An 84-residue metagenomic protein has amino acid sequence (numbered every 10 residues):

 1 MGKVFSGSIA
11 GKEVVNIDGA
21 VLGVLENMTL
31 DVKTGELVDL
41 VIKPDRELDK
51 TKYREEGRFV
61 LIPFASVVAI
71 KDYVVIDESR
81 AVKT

Functional and structural regions predicted by a protein language model:
M1-T84: Peripheral interaction segments used for macromolecular assembly
